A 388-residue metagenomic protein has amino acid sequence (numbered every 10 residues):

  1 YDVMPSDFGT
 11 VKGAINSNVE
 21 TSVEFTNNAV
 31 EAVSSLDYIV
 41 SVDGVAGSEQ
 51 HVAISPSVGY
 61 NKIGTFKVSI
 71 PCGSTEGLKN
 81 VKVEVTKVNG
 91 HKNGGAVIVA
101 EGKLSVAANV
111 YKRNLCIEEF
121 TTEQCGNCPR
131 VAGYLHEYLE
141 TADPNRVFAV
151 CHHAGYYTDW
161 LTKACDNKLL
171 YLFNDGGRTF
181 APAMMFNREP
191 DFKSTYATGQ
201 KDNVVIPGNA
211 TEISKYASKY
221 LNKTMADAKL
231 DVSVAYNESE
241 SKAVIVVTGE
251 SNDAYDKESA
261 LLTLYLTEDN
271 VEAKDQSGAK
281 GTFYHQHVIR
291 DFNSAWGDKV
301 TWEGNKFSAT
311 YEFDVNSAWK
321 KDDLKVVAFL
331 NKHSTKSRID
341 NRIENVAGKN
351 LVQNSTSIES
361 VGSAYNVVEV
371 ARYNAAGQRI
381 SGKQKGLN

Functional and structural regions predicted by a protein language model:
Y1-A14, S105-L115, A226, N345-R379: Residue-level detector of functionally pivotal "anchor" positions at catalytic/ligand-binding pockets or at interdomain
D7-G9, Y38-I39, Q50-I54, N145 (+1 more regions): Short, conserved sequence motifs used for protein processing/export or organelle targeting and for catalysis
A14-I15, N28-S35, N252-S259, A318-K320 (+2 more regions): A short beta-turn/strand-edge loop motif at beta-sheet boundaries
E20-N28, V246-E250: Short edge beta-strand/loop segments characteristic of extracellular beta-sandwich folds
V45-S74, D298-K306: Intrinsically disordered, low-complexity Pro/Gly/Ser/Thr-rich segments with frequent PxxP/GP/PP motifs and embedded
S74-N109, V327-S334: Terminal connector regions
A107-H153: Local sequence-structure signature of Cys/Sec-based thiol-disulfide redox active-site neighborhoods
R188-D191, Y373-Q378, N388: Short, glycine-anchored, charge-dense loop/turn motifs used at functional sites
